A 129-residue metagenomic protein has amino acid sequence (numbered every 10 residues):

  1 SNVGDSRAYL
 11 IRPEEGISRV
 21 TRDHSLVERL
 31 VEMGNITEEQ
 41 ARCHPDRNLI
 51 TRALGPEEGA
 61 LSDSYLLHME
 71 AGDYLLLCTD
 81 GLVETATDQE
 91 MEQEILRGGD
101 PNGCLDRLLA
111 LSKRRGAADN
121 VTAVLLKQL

Functional and structural regions predicted by a protein language model:
S1-P13, R19: Conserved catalytic micro-motifs used in adenylation/nucleotidyl-transfer and phosphoryl/amide- and methyl-transfer
N2-R7, L49-E58, L66-E94, L109 (+3 more regions): Conserved beta-strand-loop-short alpha-helix elements that form and flank the Mn2+/Mg2+-coordinating active site
L10-P13, R29-E32, T87: A short, polar/proline- and glycine-enriched secondary-structure boundary/capping micro-motif
T21-A71: Conserved, helical-rich catalytic subdomain that frames metal- and/or nucleotide-binding sites in enzyme alpha/beta
L96-G103: Short, charged, surface-exposed loops that flank catalytic or proteolytic processing sites
